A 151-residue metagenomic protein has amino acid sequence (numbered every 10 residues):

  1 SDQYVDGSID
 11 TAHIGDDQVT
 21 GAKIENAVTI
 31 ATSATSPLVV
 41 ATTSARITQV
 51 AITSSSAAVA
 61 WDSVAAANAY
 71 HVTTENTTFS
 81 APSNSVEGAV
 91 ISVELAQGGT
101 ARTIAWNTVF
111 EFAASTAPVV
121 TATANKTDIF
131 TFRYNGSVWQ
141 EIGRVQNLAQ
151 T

Functional and structural regions predicted by a protein language model:
S1-V50: Fibrous stalk/shaft segments of extracellular and virion attachment machinery
Y4, S8-G15, I24, A60 (+3 more regions): Intrinsically disordered, low-complexity peptide-like regions
G7, D17, V64, V86-G88: Short, surface-exposed loop/turn motifs at beta-strand boundaries within globular domains
D17, V28, S63-H71: Short alpha-helical interface patches
A22, N26-V28, S36-P37, T43 (+5 more regions): The right-handed parallel beta-helix/beta-solenoid scaffold, focusing on the short coil/turn and N-cap positions
T32-T35, S63, A122-A124: Short, ordered beta-strand-loop transition motifs
A45-A65: Transition segment at domain starts
H71-T151: Acidic, glycine/polar-enriched metal-coordinating patches/loops that mediate binding to polyanionic ligands
